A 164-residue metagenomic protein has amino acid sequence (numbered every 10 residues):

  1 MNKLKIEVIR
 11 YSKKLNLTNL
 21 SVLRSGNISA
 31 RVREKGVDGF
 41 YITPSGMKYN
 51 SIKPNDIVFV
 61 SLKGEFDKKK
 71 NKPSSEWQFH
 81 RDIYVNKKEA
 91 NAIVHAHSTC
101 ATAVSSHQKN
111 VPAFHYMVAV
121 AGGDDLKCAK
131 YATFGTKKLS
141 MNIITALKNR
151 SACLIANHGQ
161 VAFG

Functional and structural regions predicted by a protein language model:
M1-G164: Glycine-rich flexible loops
